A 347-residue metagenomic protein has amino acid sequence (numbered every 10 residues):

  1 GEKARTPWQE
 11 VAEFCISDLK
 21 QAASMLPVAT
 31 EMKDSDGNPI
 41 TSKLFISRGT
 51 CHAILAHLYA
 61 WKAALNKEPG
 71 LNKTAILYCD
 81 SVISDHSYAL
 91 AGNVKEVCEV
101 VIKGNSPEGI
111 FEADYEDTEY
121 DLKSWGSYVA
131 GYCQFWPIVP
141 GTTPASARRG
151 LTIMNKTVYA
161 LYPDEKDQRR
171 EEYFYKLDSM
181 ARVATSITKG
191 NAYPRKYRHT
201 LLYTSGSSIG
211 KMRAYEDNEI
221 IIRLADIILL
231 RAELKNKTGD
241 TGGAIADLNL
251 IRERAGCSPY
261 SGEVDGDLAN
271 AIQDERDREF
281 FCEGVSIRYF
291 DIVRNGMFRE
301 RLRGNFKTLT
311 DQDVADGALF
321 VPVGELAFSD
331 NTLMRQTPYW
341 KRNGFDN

Functional and structural regions predicted by a protein language model:
G1-W125, D164-N347: Acidic/polar-rich alpha-helix caps and helix-coil junctions
A130-I153: Short, cationic low-complexity segments
V158: Non-catalytic, low-structured ubiquitin/UBL-interacting segments
